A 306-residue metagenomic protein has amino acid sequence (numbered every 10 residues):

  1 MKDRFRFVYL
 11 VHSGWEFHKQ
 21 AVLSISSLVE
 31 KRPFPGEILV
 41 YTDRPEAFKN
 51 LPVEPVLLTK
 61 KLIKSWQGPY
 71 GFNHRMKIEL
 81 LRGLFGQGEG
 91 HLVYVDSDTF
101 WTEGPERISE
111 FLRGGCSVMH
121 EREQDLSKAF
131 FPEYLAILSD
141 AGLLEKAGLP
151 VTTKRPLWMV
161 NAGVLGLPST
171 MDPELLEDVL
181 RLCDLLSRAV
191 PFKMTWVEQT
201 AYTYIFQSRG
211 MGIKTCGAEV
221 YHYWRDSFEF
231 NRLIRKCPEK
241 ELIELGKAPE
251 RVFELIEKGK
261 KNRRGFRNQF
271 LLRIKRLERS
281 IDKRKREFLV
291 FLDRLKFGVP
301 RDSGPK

Functional and structural regions predicted by a protein language model:
M1-W66, G86-G88, L272-K306: N-terminal anchoring/stem segment of glycosyltransferases
H18-A21, G71-H74, I78, A162 (+1 more regions): Conserved glycosyltransferase catalytic-site signature
L39-Y41, L92-D96, W101, V118-M119 (+2 more regions): A structural signal for short, well-ordered beta-strand segments and their strand-loop junctions that often border
L58-L80: A broadly used, surface-exposed interaction patch
I78-A129: GT-A fold catalytic core of metal-dependent nucleotide-sugar glycosyltransferases, centered on the diacidic
M119-A147, R294, G298: A short, conserved beta-to-alpha structural element at the edge of catalytic cores that scaffolds binding
K146-I243: Catalytic core and acceptor-binding pocket of nucleotide-sugar-dependent glycosyltransferases
E229-K306: Long, low-complexity C-terminal extensions of enzymes
